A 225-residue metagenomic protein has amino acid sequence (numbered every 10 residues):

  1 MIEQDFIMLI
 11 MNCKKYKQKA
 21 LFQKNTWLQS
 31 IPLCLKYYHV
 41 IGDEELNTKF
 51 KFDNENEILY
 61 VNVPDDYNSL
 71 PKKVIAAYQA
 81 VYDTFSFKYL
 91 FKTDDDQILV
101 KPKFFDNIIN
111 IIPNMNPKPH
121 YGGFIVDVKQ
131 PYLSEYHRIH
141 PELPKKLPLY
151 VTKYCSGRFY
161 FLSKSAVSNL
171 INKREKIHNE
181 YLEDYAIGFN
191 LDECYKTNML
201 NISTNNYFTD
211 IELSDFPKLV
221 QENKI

Functional and structural regions predicted by a protein language model:
M1-L21: N-proximal low-complexity "stem/linker" segments adjacent to membrane-targeting elements
E3-F6, P32-K36, S86-K88, N116-Y121 (+1 more regions): Loop/turn elements at helix/coil->beta-strand transitions in domains of secreted/extracellular proteins
M8-I10, Y37-H39, K153-F161: Conserved, well-structured core segments
F22-L35: Short, acidic, metal-binding catalytic loop of nucleotide-sugar glycosyltransferases
H39-K88, P102: Active-site-proximal specificity loops/subdomain of glycosyltransferases
I58, V63-K72, V126-H140, K218-I225: Glycosyltransferase catalytic domains, chiefly GT-A lineage
P71, Y89, T93, Q97-F189 (+1 more regions): Conserved catalytic core of nucleotide-sugar-dependent glycosyltransferases
L200-I225: Active-site donor/metal-binding and catalytic loop motifs of nucleotide-sugar-dependent glycosylation enzymes
